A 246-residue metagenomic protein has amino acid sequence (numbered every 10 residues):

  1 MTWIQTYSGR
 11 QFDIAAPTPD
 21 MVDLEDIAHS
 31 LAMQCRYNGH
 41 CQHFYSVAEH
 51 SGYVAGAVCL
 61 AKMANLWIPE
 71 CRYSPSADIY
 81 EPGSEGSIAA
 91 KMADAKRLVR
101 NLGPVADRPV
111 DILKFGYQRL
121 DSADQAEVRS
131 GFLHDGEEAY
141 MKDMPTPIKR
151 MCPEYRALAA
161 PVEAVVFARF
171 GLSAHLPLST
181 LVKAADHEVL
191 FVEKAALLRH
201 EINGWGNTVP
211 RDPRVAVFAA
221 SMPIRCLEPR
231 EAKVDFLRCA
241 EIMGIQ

Functional and structural regions predicted by a protein language model:
M1-Q246: Metal-dependent phosphohydrolase cores
